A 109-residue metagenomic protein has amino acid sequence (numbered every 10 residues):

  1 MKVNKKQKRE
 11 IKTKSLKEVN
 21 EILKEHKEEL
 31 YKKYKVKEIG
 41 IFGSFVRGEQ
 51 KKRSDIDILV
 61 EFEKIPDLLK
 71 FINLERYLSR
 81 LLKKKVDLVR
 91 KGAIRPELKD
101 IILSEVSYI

Functional and structural regions predicted by a protein language model:
M1-E38, V46-K52, E63-I109: Catalytic core of pol beta-like nucleotidyltransferases
I41: Conserved histidines in hydrophobic membrane contexts and catalytic metal-binding motifs
S54-I56: Change "...and in nucleic-acid phosphodiester-cleaving endonucleases..." to "...and in nucleic-acid processing enzymes
L59-E61: Short hydrophobic/aromatic beta-strand micro-patches that form the beta-sheet surface supporting nucleotide- or nucleic
